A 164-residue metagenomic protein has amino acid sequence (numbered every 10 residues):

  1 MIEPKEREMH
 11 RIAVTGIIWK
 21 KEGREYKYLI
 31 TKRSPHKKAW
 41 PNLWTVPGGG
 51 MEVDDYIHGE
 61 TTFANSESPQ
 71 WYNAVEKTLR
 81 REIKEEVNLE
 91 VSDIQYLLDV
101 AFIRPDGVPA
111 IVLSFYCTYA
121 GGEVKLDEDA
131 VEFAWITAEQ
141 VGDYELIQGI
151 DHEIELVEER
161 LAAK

Functional and structural regions predicted by a protein language model:
M1-G23, R33-K37: Acidic, metal-coordinating catalytic segment for phosphate/diphosphate chemistry, firing primarily on the Nudix
R11, E90-D93, V100-E123: Active-site-adjacent beta-strand/loop module that shapes the phosphate/pyrophosphate-binding cleft
I12-V14, Y26, I111-L113, V131: Change "...and in nucleic-acid phosphodiester-cleaving endonucleases..." to "...and in nucleic-acid processing enzymes
K20-R24, S34-P35, T118-E123, A138-Q140: Short loop segments at secondary-structure junctions
E25-R81: Conserved Nudix-box catalytic region and its N-terminal flanking loop in Nudix hydrolases and closely related
E82, E86-E90: Short alpha-helical functional segments enriched in proximate histidine and acidic residues
S114-Y116, K125-V157: NUDIX/MutT-family hydrolases
